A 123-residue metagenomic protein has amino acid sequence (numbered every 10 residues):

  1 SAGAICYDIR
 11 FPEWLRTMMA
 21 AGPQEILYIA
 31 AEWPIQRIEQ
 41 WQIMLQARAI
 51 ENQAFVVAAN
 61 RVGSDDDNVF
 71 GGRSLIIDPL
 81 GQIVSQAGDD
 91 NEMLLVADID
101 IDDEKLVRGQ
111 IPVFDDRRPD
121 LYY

Functional and structural regions predicted by a protein language model:
I9-L94: CN hydrolase (nitrilase-like) catalytic-core segments centered on the catalytic cysteine and neighboring Lys/Glu
A20, I43, E104-Y123: Cysteine/selenocysteine-centered motifs that mediate thiol-based redox chemistry or coordinate metal-sulfur cofactors
N91-G109: A short, polar/charged loop-to-alpha-helix boundary motif
